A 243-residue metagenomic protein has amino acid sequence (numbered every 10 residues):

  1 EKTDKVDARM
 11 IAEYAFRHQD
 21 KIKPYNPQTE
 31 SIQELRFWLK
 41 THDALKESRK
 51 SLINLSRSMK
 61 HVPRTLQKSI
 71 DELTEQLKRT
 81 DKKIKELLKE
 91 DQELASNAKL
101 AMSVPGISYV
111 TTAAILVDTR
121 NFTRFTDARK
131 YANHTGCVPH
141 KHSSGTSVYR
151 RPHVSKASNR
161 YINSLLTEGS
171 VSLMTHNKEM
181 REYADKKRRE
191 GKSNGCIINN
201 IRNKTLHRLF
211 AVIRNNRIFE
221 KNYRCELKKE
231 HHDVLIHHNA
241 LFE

Functional and structural regions predicted by a protein language model:
E1-V104: Long, charge-rich intrinsically disordered scaffolds of nucleic-acid metabolism proteins
E13, V117, S164, E168 (+1 more regions): Short, residue-level hotspots on alpha-helical faces of the histone-fold and other alpha-helical interaction modules
F16-D20, K50, N54, G136-H140 (+3 more regions): Non-catalytic alpha-helical coupling and interface elements of nucleotide-dependent molecular machines and regulators
T41, Q76, S158, I162 (+2 more regions): Hydrophobic (often cysteine-bearing) scaffold residues that line and stabilize catalytic clefts of nucleotide/cofactor
S103, Y109, A114-E190, N194 (+2 more regions): Phosphate-backbone recognition surface of nucleic-acid-processing proteins
T175-E243: Acidic, carboxylate-rich catalytic segments that either coordinate divalent cations
